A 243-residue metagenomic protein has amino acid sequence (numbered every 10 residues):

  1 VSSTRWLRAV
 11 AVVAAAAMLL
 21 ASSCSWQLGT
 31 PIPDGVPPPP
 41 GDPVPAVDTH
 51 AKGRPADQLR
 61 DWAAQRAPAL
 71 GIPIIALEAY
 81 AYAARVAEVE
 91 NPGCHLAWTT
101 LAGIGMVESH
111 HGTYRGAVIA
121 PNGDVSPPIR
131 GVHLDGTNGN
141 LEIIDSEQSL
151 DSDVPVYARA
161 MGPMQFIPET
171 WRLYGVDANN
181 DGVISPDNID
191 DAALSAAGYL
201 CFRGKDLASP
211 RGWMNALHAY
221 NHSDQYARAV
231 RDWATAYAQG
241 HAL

Functional and structural regions predicted by a protein language model:
V1-A16: N-terminal export and membrane-targeting signals
A11-A14, L20-E88: N-terminal export signals and maturation junctions of secreted/periplasmic proteins
R60-W62, A67-L243: Catalytic glycan-binding domains that act on GlcNAc-containing polysaccharides
